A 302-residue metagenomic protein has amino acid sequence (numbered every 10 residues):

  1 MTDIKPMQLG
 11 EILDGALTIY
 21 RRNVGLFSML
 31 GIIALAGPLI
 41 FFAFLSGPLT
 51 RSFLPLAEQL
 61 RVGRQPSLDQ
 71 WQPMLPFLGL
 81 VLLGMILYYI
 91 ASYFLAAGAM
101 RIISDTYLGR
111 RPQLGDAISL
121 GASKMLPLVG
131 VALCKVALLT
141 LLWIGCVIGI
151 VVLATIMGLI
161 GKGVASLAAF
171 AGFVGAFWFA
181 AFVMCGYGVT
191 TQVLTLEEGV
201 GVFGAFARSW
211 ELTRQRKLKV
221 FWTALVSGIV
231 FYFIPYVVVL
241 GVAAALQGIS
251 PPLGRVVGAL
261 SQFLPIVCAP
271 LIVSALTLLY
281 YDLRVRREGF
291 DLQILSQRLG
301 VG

Functional and structural regions predicted by a protein language model:
M1-K5, I40, F44, P73-R110 (+4 more regions): Selective recognition of hydrophobic, aromatic-rich stretches within alpha-helical transmembrane segments of polytopic
M1-L54, R111-G115, A176-R255: Nonpolar helix-loop interface/hinge motif
T18-R21, P66-L75, I118-S123, G161-G163 (+2 more regions): Helix-boundary and loop/linker segments of multi-pass membrane transporters
I33, L83, C134, L138 (+5 more regions): Hydrophobic residues within alpha-helical transmembrane segments of multi-pass solute transporters/permease subunits
A36-L39, I90, F94, A132-T140 (+3 more regions): Hydrophobic alpha-helical transmembrane bundles that constitute the permease/transmembrane domains of multi-pass
F53-Q72: Perimembrane loop-to-helix junctions flanking transmembrane segments
P76-F77, V81, G115-W143, A169-F177: Alpha-helical membrane-spanning segments of integral membrane proteins, especially the hydrophobic core of TM bundles
R284-G302: Short, highly charged, low-complexity non-transmembrane loops/tails of multi-pass membrane proteins
